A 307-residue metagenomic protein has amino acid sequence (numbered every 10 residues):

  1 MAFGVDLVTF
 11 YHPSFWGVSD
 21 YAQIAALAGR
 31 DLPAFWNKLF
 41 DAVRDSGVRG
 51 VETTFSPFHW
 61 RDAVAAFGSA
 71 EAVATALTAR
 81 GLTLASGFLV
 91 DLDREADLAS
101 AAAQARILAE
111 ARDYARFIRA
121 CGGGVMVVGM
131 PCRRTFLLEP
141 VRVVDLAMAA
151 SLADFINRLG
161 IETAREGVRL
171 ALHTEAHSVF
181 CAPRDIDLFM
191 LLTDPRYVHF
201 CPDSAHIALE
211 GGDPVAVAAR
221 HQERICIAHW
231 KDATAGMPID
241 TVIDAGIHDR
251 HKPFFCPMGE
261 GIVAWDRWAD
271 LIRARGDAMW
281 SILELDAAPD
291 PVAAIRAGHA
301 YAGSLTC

Functional and structural regions predicted by a protein language model:
M1-C121, H299-C307: N-terminal pre-domain/capping segments
F3-T9, V51-T53, L84-F88, M126-V128 (+4 more regions): Hydrophobic faces of well-ordered beta-strands that scaffold small-molecule active sites in alpha/beta enzyme cores
V18, V51, A153-C256, I262: Acidic/histidine-rich catalytic cores of soluble enzymes
A25-A34, D145-S151, R250-I262: A short acidic, glycine-rich active-site loop that binds or catalyzes chemistry on phosphate/adenosine moieties
R30-P33, T54-S69, L92-L98, A103-I107 (+6 more regions): Acidic-and-aromatic substrate-binding clefts and catalytic sites of carbohydrate-active enzymes
S46, C121, R196, A219 (+2 more regions): Structured loop/turn residues at beta-strand edges in well-structured enzyme cores
A76-A79, A96-F200, D266: Active-site acidic/histidine proton-transfer and metal-coordination neighborhood in alpha/beta enzyme cores
E260-A274: A short, acidic, amphipathic alpha-helical segment used as a generic capping/interface helix at domain edges
